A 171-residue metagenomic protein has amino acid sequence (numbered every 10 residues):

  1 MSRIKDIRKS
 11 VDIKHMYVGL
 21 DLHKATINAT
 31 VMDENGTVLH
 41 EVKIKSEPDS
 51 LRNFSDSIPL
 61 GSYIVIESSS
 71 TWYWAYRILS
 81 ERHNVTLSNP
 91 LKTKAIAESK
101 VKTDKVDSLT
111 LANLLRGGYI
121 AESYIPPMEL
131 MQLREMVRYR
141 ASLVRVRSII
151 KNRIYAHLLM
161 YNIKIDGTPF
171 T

Functional and structural regions predicted by a protein language model:
M1-V11: Charged, flexible boundary elements
K9-D33, L111: Gly/Thr-rich phosphate-binding beta-strand-loop-beta motif of the actin/hexokinase/Hsp70
N28-D49: Short glycine-rich, Thr/Ser-proximal phosphate-binding strand/loop in the N-terminal lobe of ATP-dependent enzymes
V38, S80-T86, K102-D104, L158-G167: A short alpha->loop->secondary-structure connector
K43, I66-S68, V146: Small/polar loops that bind or transfer phosphate-bearing groups
P48, N53-A97: Conserved DEDDh/DEDDy metal-dependent 3′-5′ exonuclease domain
T86-S123, M131-R134: Short alpha-helix plus adjacent loop in nuclease-associated cores
A141-T171: Glycine-rich, often acidic, oxyanion-interacting loops/wings at catalytic, nucleic-acid, or phospho-protein interfaces
